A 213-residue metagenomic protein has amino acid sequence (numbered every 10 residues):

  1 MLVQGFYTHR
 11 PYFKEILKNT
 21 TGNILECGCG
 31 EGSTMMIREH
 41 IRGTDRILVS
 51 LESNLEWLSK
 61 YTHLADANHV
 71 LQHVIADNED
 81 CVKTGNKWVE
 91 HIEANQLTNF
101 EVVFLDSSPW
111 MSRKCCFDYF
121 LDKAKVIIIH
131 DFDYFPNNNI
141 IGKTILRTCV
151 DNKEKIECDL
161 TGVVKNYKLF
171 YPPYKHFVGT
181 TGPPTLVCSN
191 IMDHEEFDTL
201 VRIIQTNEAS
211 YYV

Functional and structural regions predicted by a protein language model:
M1-F104, S108-I128, F132-V213: A short alpha-helical cap/connector motif
